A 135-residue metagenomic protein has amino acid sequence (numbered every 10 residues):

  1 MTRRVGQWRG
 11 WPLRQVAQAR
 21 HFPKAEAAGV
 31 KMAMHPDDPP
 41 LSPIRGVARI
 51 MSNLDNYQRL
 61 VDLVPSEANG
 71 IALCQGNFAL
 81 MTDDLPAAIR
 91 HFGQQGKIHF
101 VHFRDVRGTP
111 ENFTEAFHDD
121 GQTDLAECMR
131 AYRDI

Functional and structural regions predicted by a protein language model:
M1-G70: Active-site acidic/histidine proton-transfer and metal-coordination neighborhood in alpha/beta enzyme cores
M32-M34, N69-Q75, H99-F103: Hydrophobic faces of well-ordered beta-strands that scaffold small-molecule active sites in alpha/beta enzyme cores
P43-Q58, N77-I135: Gly/Pro-rich active-site loop or hairpin
